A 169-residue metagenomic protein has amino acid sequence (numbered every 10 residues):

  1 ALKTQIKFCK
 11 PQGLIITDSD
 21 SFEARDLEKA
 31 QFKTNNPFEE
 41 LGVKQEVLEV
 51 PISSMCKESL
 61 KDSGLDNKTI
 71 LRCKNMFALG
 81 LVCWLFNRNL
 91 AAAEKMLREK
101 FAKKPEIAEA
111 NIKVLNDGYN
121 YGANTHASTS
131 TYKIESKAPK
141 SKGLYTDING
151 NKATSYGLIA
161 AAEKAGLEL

Functional and structural regions predicted by a protein language model:
A1-E168: Active-site cofactor/cluster-binding pocket
